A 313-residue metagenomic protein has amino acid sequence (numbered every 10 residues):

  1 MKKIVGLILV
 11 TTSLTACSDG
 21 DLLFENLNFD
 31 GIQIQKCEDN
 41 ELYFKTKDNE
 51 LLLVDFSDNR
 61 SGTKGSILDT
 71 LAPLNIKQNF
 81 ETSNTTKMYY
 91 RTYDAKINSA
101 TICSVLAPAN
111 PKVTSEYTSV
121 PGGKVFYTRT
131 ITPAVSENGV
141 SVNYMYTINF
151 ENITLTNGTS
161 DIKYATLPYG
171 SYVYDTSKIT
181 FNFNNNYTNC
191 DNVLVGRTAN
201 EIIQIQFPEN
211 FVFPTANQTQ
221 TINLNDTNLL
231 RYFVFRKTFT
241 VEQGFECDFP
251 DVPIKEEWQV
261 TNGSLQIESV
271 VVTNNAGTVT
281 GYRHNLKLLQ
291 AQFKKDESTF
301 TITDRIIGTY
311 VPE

Functional and structural regions predicted by a protein language model:
M1-V5: Bacterial N-terminal signal peptides that target proteins for export
G6-F44, E313: Bacterial Sec-dependent N-terminal signal peptides
I32-D39, T180-T198: Disulfide-bonded cysteine-rich modules in secreted/extracellular proteins, activating on the conserved Cys frameworks
E41, K47-V140, L194-T278: Surface-exposed helix/loop patches within compact recognition domains
C103-S104, A109-P111, Y144-Y146, Y282-H284 (+1 more regions): The right-handed parallel beta-helix/beta-solenoid scaffold, focusing on the short coil/turn and N-cap positions
T114-I179: Long, acidic/polar, low-complexity amphipathic helices and coiled-coil-like
F150-Y187, H284-E313: Edge beta-strand at a domain terminus
